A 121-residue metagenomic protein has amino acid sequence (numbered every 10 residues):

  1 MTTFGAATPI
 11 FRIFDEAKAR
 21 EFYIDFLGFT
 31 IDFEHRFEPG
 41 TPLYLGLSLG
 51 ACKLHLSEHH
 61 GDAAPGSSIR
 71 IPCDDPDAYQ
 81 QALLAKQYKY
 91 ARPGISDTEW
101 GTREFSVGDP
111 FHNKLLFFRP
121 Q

Functional and structural regions predicted by a protein language model:
M1-R20, S67-I69, P120-Q121: N-terminal beta-strand motif that seeds the catalytic metal site of vicinal oxygen chelate
I10-K53: Core segments of cupin and vicinal oxygen chelate
I10-R12, F33, E99, S106 (+1 more regions): Short beta->alpha transition motifs characteristic of CBS
F14-A17, I69-K114: Vicinal oxygen chelate
T30-F33, L56, A91-G94: A short linear hydrophobic-aromatic micro-motif
P39-L43, A63-P65, T98-R103: Short acidic/glycine-enriched loop/turn segments that link adjacent beta-strands
L47-G50, V107-P110, P120: Active-site beta-strand termini and strand-to-loop segments that position acidic
G50-L54, G61-A63, D75-A78: Short, charged/polar surface micro-motifs in flexible loops or helix N-caps
